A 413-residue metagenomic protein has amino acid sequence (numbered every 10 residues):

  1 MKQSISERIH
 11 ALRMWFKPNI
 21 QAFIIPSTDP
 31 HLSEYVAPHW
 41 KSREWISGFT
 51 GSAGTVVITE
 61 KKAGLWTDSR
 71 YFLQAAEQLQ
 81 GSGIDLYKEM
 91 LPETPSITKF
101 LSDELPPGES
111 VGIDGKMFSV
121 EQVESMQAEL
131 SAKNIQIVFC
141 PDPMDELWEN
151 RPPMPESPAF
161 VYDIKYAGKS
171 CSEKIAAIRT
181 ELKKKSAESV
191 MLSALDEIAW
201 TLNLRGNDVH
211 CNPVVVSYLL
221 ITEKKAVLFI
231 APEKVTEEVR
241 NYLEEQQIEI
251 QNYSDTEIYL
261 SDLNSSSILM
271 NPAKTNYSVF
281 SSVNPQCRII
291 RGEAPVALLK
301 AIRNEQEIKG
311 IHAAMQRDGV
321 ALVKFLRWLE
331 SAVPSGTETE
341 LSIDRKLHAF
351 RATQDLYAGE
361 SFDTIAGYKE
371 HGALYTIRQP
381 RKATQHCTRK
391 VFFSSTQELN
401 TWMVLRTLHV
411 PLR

Functional and structural regions predicted by a protein language model:
M1-L341, R345-K346, A352-G359, E370: Terminal domain-start leader segments
G51, V214, S361, T388 (+1 more regions): Short, solvent-exposed loop/turn segments at the edges of secondary structure
T55-V57, Y218-L220, I365, F392-S394 (+1 more regions): Conserved hydrophobic/aromatic beta-strand scaffold that supports enzyme active sites
Q80, S282-V296, F392-R413: Flexible glycine/proline-rich, aromatic-decorated loop/lid segments
K300-Q306, G310, T388-Q397, V410-P411: Substrate-binding cleft of carbohydrate-active enzyme catalytic domains
S331, A349-Y357, H371-Y375, L399-M403 (+1 more regions): Conserved helix-loop functional segments at active or binding sites
T339-S342, D363, F392, R406: Beta-strand segments within the central parallel beta-sheet cores of soluble alpha/beta enzyme folds
H348-A352, I365-F392: Flexible, glycine/threonine-enriched loop-and-boundary segments that flank and lead into catalytic domains of large
